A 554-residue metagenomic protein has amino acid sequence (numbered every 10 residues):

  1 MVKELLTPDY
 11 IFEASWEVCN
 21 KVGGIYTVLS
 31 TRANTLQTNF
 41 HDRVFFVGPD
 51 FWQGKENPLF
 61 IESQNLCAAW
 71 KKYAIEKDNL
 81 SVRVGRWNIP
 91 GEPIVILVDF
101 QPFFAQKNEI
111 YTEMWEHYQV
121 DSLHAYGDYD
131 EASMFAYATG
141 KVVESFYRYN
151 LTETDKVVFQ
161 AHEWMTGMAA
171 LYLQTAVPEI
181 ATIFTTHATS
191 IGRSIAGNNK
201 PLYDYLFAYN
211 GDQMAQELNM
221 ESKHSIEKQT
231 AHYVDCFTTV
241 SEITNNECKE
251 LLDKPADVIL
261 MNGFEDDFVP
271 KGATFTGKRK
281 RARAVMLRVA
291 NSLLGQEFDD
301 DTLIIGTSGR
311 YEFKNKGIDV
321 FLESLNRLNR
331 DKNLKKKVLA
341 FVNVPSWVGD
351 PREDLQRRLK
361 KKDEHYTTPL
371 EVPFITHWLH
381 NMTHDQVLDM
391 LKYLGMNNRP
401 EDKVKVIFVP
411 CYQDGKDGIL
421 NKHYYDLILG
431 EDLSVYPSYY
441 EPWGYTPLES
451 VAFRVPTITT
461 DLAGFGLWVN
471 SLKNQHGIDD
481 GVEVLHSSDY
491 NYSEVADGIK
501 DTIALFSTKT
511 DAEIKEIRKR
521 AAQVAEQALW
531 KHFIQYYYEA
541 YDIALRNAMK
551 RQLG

Functional and structural regions predicted by a protein language model:
M1-G554: Catalytic cores of nucleotide-sugar-dependent glycosyltransferases that transfer UDP/GDP/TDP-activated
